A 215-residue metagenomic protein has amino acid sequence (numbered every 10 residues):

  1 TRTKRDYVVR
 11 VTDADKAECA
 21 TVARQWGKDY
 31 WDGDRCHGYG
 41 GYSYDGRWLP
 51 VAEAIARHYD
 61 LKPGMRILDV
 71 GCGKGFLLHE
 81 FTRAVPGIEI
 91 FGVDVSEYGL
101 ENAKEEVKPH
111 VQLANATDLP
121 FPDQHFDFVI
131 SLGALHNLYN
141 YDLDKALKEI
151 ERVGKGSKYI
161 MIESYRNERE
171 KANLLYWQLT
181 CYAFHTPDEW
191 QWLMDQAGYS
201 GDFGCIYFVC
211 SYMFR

Functional and structural regions predicted by a protein language model:
T1-Y59, L68-V70, K74-D118, L138-K145 (+2 more regions): Class I (Rossmann-like) S-adenosyl-L-methionine-dependent methyltransferase catalytic domain, capturing the SAM-binding
G64: Phosphate-coordination loops involved in phosphoryl transfer and adenosine-cofactor binding
L119-Q124: Short amphipathic alpha-helix with an adjacent loop that forms part of the alpha/beta core around
D127: Conserved acidic residues
I130: A conserved beta-strand element that flanks and buttresses the S-adenosyl-L-methionine
G133-N137: Short catalytic micro-motifs in class I SAM-dependent methyltransferases
